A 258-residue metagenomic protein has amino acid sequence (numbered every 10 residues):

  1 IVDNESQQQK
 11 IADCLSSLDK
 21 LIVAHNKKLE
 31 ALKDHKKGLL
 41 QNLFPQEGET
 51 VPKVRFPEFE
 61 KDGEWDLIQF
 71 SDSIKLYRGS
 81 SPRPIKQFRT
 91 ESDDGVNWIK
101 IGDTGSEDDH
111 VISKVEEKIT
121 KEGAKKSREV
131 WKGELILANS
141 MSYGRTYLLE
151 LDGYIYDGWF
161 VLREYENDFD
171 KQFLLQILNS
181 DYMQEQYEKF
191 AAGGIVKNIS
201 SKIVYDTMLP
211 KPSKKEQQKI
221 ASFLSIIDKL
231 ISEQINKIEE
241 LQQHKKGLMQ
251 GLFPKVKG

Functional and structural regions predicted by a protein language model:
I1-E64, P210-G258: Amphipathic alpha-helical coiled-coil/heptad-repeat segments
I1-S6, N139-S140, Y154-F160, F169-K171 (+2 more regions): A short glycine-rich beta-alpha junction/loop motif
V54, I68-S71, G102, D181 (+1 more regions): Structural detector for helix-capping/boundary residues
R55-S81: Non-catalytic DNA-recognition/assembly elements of restriction-modification systems
S71-F88, G102-K132: Sequence-specific dsDNA recognition surfaces
W98-K100, L135-A138: Short hydrophobic-aromatic micro-motifs
A124-K125, E150, G194: A structural connector/turn signal
G144-L149: Short, Lys/Arg- and Gly-enriched loop/turn segments at beta-strand edges
